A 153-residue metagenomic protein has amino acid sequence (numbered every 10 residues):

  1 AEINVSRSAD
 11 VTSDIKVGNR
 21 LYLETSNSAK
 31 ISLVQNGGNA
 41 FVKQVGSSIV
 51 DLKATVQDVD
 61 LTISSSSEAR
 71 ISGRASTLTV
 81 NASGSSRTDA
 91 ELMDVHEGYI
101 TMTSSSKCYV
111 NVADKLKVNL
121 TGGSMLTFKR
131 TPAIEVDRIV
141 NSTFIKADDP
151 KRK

Functional and structural regions predicted by a protein language model:
A1-R152: Extended, compositionally simple hydrophobic/Ser/Thr-rich segments that build repetitive fibrous architectures
